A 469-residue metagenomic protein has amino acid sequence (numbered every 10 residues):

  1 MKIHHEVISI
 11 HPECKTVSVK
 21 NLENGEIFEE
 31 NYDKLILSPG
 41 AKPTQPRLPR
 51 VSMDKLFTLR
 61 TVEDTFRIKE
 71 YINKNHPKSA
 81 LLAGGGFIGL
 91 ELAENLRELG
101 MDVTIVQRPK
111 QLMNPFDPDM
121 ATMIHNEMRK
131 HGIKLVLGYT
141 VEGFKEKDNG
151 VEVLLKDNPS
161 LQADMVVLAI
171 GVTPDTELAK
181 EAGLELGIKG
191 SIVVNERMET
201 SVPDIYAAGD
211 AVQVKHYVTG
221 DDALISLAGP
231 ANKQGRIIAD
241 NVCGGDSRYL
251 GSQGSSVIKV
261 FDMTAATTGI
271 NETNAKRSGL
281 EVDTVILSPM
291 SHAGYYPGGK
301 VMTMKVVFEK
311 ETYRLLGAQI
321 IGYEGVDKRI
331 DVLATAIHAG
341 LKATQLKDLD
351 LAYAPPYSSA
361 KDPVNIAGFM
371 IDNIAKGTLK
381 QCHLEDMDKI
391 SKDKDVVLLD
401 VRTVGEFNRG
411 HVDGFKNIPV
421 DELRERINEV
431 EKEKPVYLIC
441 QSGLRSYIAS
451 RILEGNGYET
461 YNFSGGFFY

Functional and structural regions predicted by a protein language model:
K2-V19, E23, E29-E30, E98-E196: A Rossmann-like FAD-binding core segment of flavoenzymes
V17, L22, L35, D164-L168 (+3 more regions): AMP-binding/adenylate-forming core of the ANL superfamily
I36, V167, A179, L398-D400: Hydrophobic beta-strand scaffold positions of dinucleotide-using enzymes
L37-L99, I188, V194-E196, K416-D421 (+2 more regions): Glycine-rich dinucleotide-binding loop and its adjacent helix/turn
S52-H76, E152, S160-D240, V332 (+1 more regions): FAD-site-proximal beta/loop scaffold in flavoenzymes
S79-A80, F87-K145, I225-A231, R248-T273: Rossmann-like dinucleotide-binding cores of NAD(P)H-dependent redox enzymes
A211-E324, P355-S359, P363-K389, V396: Mid-to-C-terminal Rossmann-like scaffold of FAD/NAD(P)H-dependent oxidoreductases
T344-P355, S359-V397, V404-Y437, Q441-Y469: Rhodanese-like catalytic fold shared by cysteine-dependent sulfurtransferases and DSP/PTP-type phosphatases
